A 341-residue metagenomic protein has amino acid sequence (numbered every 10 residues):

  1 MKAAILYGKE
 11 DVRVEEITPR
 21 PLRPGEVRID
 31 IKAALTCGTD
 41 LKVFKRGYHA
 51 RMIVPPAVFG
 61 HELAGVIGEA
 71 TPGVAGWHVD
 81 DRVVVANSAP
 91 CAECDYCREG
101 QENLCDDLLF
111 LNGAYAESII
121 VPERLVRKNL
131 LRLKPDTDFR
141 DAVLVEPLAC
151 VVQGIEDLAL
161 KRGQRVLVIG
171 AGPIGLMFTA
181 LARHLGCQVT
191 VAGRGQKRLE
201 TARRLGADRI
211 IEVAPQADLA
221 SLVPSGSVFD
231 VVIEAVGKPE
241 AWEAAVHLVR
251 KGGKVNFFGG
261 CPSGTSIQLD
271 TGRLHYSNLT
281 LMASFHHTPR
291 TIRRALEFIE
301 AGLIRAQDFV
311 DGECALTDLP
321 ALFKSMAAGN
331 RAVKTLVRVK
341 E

Functional and structural regions predicted by a protein language model:
Y7, T18-P19, V54-G60, D107-G113 (+1 more regions): Short Gly/Pro-enriched turn/cap motifs at secondary-structure boundaries
R20-A34, Y48-D95, R132-K134: Glycine-rich beta-strand-centered segment in the early N-terminal region that forms part of a ligand/cofactor-binding
R23, H78-V79, K161, R250 (+1 more regions): Residue-level recognition of short, solvent-exposed, well-ordered loop/turn junctions that link secondary-structure
R82, D138-P215: Mid-domain Rossmann-like dinucleotide-binding core that forms the NAD(H)/NADP(H) cofactor-binding site
C91-I169: NAD(P)H dinucleotide-binding glycine-rich loop of Rossmann-like/cofactor-binding domains, especially the beta1-alpha1
L158, R165, E200, L205-L279 (+1 more regions): Glycine-rich cofactor phosphate-binding loops and adjacent beta1-alpha1 units of small-molecule cofactor enzyme domains
V191, E243-H247, P289-E341: C-terminal hydrophobic helical "lid"/dimerization subdomain of Rossmann-like NAD(P)H-dependent oxidoreductases
G195, C261, H287: Residues in the short beta-alpha loop(s) of Rossmann-like NAD(P)-binding domains
